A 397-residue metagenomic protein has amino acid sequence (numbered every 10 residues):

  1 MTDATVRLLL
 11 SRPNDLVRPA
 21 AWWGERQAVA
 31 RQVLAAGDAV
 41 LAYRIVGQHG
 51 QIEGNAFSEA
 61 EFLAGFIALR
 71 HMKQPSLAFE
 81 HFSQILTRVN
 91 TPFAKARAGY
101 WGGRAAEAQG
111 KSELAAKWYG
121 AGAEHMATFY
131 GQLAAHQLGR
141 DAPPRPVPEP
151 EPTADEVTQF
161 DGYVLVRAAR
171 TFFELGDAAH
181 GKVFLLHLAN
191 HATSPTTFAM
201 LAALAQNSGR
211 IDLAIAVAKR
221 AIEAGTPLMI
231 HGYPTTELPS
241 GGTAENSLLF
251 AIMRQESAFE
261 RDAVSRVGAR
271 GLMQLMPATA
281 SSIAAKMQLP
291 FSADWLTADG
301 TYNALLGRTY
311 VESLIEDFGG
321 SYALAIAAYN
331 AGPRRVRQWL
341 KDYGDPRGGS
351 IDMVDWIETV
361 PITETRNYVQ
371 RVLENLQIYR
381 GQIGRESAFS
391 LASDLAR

Functional and structural regions predicted by a protein language model:
M1, R7, E113, P146 (+6 more regions): Polar low-complexity intrinsically disordered regions
M1-L8, V33-R44, L69-S83, L138-R145 (+1 more regions): Helix-turn-helix repeat elements of alpha-solenoid scaffolds
T2, L8-P13, V17, F172 (+1 more regions): Long, internal scaffold/assembly segments composed of regular secondary structure
P13-W22, V29, A36-A64, K73-L77 (+5 more regions): Catalytic glycan-binding domains that act on GlcNAc-containing polysaccharides
A21-G24, M126, D161-G162, S194: Short acidic alpha-helix initiation/capping motifs at coil-to-helix transition points, especially at protein N-termini
A116, A123-F172, L228-N246, A251-M253: Extracellular/periplasmic ectodomains of large secreted or surface enzymes and adhesion receptors
